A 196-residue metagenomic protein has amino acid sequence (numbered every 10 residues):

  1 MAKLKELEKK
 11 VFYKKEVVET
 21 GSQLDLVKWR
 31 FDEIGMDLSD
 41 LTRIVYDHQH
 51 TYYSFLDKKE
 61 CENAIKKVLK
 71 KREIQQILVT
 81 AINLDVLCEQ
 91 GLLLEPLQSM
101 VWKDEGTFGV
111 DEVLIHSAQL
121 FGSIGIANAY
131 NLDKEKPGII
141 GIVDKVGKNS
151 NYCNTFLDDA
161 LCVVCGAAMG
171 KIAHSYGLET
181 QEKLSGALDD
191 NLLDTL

Functional and structural regions predicted by a protein language model:
E16, T20, I34, S54 (+4 more regions): Intrinsic-disorder-associated interaction segments
V17-D85: N-terminal interaction modules that seed assembly of large macromolecular complexes
K59-P137: Long, charge-patterned amphipathic interaction tracts in eukaryotic proteins
N131-L196: Glycine-rich, aromatic-bearing surface loops/beta-hairpins
